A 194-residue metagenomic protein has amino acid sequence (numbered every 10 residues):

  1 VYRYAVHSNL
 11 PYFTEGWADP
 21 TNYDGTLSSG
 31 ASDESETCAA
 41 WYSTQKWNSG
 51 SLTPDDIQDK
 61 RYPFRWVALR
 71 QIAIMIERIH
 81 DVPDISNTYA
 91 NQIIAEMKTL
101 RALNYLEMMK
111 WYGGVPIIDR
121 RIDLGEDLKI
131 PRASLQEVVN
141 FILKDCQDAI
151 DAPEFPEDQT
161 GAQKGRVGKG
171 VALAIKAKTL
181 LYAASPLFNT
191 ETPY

Functional and structural regions predicted by a protein language model:
V1-N22: Membrane-proximal, proline-rich intrinsically disordered regions
V1-S8, E34-Y112, D127-K164: Conserved, well-structured interaction surfaces
F13-T14, E157-K164, N189-Y194: Short, glycine/acidic-rich hinge or "gate" loops at secondary-structure transitions that mediate conformational
S28-A31, P193: Extended assembly-interface regions of large multimeric machines
M109-K110, P116, Y182-E191: Short coil/turn linking the two alpha-helices of tandem helical-hairpin repeats
D119-I122, R132, L187-Y194: Acidic, serine/threonine/proline-rich low-complexity intrinsically disordered regions
